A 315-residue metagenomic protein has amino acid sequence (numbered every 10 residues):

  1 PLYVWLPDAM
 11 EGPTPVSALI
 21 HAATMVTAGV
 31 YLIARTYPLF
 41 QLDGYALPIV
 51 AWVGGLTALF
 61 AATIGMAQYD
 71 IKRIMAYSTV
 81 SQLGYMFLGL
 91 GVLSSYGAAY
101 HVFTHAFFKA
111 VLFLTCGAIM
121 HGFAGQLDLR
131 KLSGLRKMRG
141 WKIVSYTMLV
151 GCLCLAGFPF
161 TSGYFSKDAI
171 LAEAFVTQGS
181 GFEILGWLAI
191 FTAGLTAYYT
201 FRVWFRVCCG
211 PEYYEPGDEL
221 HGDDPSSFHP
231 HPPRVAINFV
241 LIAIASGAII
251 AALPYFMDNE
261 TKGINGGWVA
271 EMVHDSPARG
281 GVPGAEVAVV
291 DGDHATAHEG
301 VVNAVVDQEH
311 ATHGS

Functional and structural regions predicted by a protein language model:
P1-H229, I250: Hydrophobic transmembrane alpha-helices and their helix-loop junctions in integral membrane proteins
G122, R136-S145, R202-A288, H313-S315: Cytoplasmic/organellar membrane-interface segments at the starts of transmembrane helices in multi-pass inner-membrane
L185-A193, P283-A285, G292, G314-S315: Hydrophobic alpha-helical transmembrane segments
V282-G284, T296-V301: Compositionally biased, low-complexity intrinsically disordered regions
V289-D291, V305-Q308: Intrinsic low-complexity, disordered N-terminal segments enriched in polar/charged/small residues
A295-A297, A304, A311-T312: Short linear motifs in low-complexity or flexible loops
